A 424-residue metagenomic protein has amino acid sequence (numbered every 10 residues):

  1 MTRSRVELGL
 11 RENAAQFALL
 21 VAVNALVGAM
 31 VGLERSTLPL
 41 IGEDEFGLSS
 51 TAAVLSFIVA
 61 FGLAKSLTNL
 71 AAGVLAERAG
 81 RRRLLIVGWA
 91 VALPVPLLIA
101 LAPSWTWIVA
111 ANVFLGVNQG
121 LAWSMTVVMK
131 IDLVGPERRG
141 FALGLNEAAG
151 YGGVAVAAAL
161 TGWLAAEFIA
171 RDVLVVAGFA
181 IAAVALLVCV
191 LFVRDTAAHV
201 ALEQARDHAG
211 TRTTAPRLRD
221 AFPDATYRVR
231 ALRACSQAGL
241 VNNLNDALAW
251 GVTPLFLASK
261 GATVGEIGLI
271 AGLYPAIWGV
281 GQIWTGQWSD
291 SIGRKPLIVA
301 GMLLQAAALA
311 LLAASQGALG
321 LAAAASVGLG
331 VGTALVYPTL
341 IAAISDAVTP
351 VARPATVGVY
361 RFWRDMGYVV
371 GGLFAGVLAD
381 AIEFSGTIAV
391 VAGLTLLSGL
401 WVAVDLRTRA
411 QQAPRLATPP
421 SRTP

Functional and structural regions predicted by a protein language model:
M1-A14, D195-C235, P419-P424: Juxtamembrane intracellular "pre-TM" segments in multi-pass secondary transporters
R11-G62, A231-A234, A238, N242-K260: Helix-loop boundary and gating motifs at the non-cytosolic
G62-L70, A155, P275-I283, Y368-V369: Residue-level signature of mid-helix packing/kink "hotspots" within the transmembrane helices of 12-pass Major
T68-G80, G281-G293, A379: Helix-to-loop junctions at the C-terminal end of transmembrane segments in multipass secondary transporters
R83-L97, F179, P296-L311: Structural signature of the two symmetry-related core transmembrane helices
A111-G150, A343: Cytoplasmic helix-loop-helix junction between adjacent transmembrane helices in 12-TM secondary transporters
V173-V190, I388-A403: Symmetry-related core transmembrane helices of the 12-TM Major Facilitator Superfamily/SLC fold
K295-L340: C-terminal transmembrane helical hairpin of 12-TM major facilitator-type secondary transporters
